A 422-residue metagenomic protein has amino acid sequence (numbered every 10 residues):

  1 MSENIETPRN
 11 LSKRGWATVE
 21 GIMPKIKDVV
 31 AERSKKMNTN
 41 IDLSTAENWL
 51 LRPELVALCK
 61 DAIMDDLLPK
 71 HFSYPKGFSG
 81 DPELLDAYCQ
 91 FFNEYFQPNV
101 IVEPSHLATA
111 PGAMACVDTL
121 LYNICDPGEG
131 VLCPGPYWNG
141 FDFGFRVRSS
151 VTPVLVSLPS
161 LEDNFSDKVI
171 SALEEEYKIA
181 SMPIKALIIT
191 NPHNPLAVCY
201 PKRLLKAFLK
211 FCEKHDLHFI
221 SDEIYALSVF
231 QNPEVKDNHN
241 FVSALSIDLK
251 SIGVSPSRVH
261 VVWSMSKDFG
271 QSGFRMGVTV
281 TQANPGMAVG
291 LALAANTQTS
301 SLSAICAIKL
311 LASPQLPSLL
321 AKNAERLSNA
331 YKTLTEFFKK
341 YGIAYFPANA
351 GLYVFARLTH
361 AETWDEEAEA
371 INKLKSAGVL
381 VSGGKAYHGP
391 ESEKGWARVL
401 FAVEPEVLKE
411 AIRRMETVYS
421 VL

Functional and structural regions predicted by a protein language model:
N4-G112, D163, K168, L311-A312 (+1 more regions): N-terminal small-domain helix-loop-helix segment of the aminotransferase-like
N40-D42, V262, A344-N349: Short beta-strand
P69-K214, I220, A226-G253: Conserved core of the PLP fold type I
Q90, P98-I101, V254-S255, T281 (+4 more regions): PLP-dependent enzyme catalytic core of the Aspartate aminotransferase-like
F91, S246-E325, K332-F338, R413 (+1 more regions): Conserved core segment of the aminotransferase class I/II
K214-H215, Y341, A377, L422: Helix C-cap/helix->beta junction micro-motif
A324-T335, K339, A344-L358: Conserved glycine-rich beta-strand-loop-beta hairpin in the small C-terminal domain of fold type I
